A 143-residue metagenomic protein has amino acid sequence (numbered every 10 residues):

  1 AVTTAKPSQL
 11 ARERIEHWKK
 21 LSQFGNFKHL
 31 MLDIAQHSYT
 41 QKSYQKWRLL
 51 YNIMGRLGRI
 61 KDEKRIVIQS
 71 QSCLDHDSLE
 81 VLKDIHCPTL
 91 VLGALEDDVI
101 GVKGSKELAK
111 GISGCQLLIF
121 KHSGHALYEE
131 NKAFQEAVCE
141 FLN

Functional and structural regions predicted by a protein language model:
A1-G25: Flexible "cap/lid" loop of the alpha/beta hydrolase fold
P7-A11, H29-H76, E80-V81: Conserved alpha/beta-hydrolase catalytic His-Asp/Glu region
I85, V91-G93, D97: Short beta-strand/loop motif that positions the catalytic acidic residue of the alpha/beta-hydrolase fold
H86-C87, G114: Active-site acidic short loop of glycosyltransferases
D98-G104: Conserved alpha/beta-hydrolase "acid-adjacent" motif
L117, S123-Q135: Catalytic histidine-centered segment of alpha/beta-hydrolase-like enzymes
A137-N143: C-terminal alpha-helix
